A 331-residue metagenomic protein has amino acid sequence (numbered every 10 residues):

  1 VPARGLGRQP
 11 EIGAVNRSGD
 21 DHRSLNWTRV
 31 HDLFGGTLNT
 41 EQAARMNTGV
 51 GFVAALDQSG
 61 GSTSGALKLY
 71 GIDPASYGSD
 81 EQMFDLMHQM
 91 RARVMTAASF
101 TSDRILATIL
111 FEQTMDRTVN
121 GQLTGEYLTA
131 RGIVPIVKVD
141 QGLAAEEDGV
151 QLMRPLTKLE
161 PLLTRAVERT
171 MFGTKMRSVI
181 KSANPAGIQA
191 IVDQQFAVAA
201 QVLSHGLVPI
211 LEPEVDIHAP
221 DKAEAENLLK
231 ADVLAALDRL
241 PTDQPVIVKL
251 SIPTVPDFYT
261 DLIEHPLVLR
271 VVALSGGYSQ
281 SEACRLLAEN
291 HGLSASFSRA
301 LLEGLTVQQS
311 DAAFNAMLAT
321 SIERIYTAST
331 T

Functional and structural regions predicted by a protein language model:
V1, Q82, A186: Short, surface-exposed alpha-helical recognition segments that flank or form part of ligand/macromolecule-binding
V1-F34: N-terminal amphipathic/basic-hydrophobic helices that include classical n-h-c signal peptides and signal-anchor
D21-R23, E224, S310: Hydrophobic alpha-helical membrane context
L25-F172, I180-S182, D232-I247, T254-T331: Alpha/beta catalytic barrel-like cores
T174-V248: Eukaryote-skewed repeat-based solenoidal scaffolds used as protein-protein interaction platforms, primarily
I217-H218, I252-P256: Short, conserved secondary-structure transition motifs
